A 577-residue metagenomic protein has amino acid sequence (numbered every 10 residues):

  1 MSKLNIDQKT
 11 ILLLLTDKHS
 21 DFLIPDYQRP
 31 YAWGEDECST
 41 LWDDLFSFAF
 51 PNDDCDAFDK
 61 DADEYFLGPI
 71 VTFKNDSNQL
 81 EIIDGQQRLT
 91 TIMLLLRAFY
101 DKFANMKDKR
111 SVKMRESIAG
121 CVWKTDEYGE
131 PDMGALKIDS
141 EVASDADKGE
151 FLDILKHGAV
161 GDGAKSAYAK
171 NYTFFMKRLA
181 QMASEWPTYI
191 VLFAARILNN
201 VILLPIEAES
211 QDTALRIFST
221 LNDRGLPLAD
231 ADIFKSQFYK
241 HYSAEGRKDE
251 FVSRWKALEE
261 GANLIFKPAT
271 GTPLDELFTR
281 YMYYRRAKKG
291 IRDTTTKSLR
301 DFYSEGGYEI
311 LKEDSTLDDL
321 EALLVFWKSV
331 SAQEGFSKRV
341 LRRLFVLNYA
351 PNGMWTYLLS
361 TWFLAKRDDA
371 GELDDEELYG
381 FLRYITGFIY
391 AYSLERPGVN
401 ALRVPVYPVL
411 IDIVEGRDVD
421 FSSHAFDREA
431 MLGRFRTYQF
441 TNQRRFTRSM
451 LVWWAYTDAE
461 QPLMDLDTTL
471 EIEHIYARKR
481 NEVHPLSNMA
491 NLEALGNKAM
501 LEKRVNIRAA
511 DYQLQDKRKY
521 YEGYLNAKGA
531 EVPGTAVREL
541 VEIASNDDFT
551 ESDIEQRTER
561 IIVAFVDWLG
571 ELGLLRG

Functional and structural regions predicted by a protein language model:
M1-G577: Flexible coil/loop and intrinsically disordered segments
